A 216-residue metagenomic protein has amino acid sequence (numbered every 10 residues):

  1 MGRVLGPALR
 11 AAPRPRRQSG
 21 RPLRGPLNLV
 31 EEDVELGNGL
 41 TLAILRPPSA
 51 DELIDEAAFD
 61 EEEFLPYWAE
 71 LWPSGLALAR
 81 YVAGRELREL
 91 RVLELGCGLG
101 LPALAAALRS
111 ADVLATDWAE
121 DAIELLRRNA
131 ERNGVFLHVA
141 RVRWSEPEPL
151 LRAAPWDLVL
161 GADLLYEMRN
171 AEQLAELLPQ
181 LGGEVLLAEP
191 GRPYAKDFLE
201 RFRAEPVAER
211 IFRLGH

Functional and structural regions predicted by a protein language model:
R3-H216: S-adenosylmethionine-dependent methyltransferases
